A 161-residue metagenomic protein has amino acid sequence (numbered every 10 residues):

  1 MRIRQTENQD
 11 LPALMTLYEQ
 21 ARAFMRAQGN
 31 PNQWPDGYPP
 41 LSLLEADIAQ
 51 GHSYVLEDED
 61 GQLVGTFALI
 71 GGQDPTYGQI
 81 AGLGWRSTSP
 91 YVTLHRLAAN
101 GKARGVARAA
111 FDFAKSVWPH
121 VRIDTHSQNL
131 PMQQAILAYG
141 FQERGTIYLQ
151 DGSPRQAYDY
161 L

Functional and structural regions predicted by a protein language model:
R2-T16: A short beta-loop-alpha structural element at the N-terminal edge of CoA-dependent acyl/N-acetyltransferase catalytic
R22-S42: Conserved GNAT-fold acetyl-CoA-binding loop/helix
L43-V55, G72-P75: A short helix-loop-beta-strand connector motif used in the catalytic cores of GNAT acetyltransferases and, in some
Q50-F67: Conserved beta-hairpin
A68-K102: Conserved acyl-donor/pantetheine-binding loop and adjacent beta-alpha core of acyl/acetyltransferases and related
K102-S116, Q134-A138: Conserved acetyl-CoA-binding loop-helix of GNAT-fold acetyltransferases
S116-Q128: Conserved GNAT acetyl-CoA-binding A-motif
D124, Q142-Q156: Conserved catalytic-core motifs of GNAT/GCN5-like acyltransferases
